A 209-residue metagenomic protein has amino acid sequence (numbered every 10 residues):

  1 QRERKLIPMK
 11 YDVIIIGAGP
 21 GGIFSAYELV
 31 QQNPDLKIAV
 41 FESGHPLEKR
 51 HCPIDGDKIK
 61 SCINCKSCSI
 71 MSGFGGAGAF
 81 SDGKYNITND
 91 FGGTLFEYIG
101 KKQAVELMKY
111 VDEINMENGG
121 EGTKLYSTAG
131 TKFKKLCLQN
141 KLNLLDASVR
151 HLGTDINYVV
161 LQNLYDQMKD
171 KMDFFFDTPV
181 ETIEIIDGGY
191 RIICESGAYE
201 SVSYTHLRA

Functional and structural regions predicted by a protein language model:
K10-G19, A39: Beta1/beta-strand and adjacent pyrophosphate-binding region of the FAD-binding site in flavoprotein oxidoreductases
G22: N-terminal Rossmann-fold NAD(P) dinucleotide-binding loop
L29: Aromatic pocket-lining residues of Rossmann-like dinucleotide-binding sites
P46-R50, I54-K171: Conserved N-terminal/central alpha/beta ligand/cofactor-binding core
F176-G188: A conserved short coil-to-beta-strand element within the FAD-binding core of flavoproteins
S196-S203: Core beta-strand elements of the Rossmann-like FAD/NAD(P) dinucleotide-binding domain in flavoenzyme oxidoreductases
T205-A209: Conserved small/polar residues in nucleotide/adenosyl-binding loops
